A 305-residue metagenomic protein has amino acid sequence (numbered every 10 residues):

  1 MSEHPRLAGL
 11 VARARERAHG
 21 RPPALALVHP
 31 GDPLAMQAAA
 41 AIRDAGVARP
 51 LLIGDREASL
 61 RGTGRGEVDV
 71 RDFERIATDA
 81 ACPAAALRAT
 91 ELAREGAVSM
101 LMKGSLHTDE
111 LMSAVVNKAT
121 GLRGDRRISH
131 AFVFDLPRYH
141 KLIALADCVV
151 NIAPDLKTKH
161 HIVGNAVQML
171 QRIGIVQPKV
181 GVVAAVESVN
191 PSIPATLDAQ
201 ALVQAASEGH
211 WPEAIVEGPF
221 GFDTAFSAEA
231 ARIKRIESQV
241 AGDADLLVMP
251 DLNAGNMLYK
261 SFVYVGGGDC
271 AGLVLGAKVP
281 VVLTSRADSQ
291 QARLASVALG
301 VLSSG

Functional and structural regions predicted by a protein language model:
M1-V240, D245-G305: Anion-binding alpha/beta catalytic cores of soluble intermediary-metabolism enzymes, centered on
